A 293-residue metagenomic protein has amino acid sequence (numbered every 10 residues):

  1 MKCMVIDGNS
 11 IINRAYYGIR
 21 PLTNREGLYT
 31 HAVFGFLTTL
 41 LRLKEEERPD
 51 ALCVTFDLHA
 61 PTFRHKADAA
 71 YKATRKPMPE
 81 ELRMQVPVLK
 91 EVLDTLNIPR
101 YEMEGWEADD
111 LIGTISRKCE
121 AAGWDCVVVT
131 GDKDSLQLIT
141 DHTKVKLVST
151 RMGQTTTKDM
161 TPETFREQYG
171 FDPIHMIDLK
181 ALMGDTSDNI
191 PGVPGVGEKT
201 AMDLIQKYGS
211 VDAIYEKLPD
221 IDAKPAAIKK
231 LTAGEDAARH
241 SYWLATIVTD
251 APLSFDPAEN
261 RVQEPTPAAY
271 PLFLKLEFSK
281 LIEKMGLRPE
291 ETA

Functional and structural regions predicted by a protein language model:
M1-V129, K133-T155, D159, A238-H240 (+2 more regions): Noncatalytic, basic helical substrate-engagement surface that gates or grips nucleic-acid strands
R48-C53, A121, H142, D159-A293: Non-catalytic nucleic-acid-binding/docking modules located in mid-to-C-terminal regions of nucleic-acid enzymes
